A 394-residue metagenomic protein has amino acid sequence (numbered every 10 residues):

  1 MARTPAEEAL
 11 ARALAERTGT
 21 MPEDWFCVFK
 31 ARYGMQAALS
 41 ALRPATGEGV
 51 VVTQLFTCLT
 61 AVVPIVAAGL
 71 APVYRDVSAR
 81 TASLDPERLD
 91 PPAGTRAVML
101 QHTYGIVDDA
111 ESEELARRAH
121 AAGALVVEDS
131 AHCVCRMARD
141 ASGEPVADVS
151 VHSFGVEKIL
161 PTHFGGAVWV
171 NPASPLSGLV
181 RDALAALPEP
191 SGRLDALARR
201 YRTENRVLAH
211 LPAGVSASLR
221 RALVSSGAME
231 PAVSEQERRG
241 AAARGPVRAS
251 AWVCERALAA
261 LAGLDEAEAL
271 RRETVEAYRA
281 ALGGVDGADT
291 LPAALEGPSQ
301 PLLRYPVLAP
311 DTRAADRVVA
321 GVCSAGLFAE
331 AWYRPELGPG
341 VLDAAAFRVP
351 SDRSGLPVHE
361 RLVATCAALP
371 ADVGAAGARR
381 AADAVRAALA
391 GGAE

Functional and structural regions predicted by a protein language model:
M1-Y33, A41-P44, F56, R271 (+1 more regions): Conserved N-terminal alpha-helix of the aminotransferase class I/II PLP-enzyme fold
A38-P92: Conserved PLP-anchoring active-site segment centered on the Schiff-base-forming lysine
R80-G178: Active-site phosphate-binding strand-loop segment of PLP-dependent enzymes
Y104, V151-F164, L179-S191, R200-G214: Active-site PLP-lysine loop of aminotransferase-like
A186-A262: Alpha-helical membrane-targeting segments
G192, A277, P292-E296, V318-L356 (+1 more regions): Conserved PLP cofactor-binding pocket of PLP-dependent enzymes
P231-E235, D265-P292, R317-G321: Conserved PLP-dependent catalytic core of the aminotransferase class-I/II
A241-L261, E268, R272-R279, L291-V307: Conserved glycine-rich beta-strand-loop-beta hairpin in the small C-terminal domain of fold type I
